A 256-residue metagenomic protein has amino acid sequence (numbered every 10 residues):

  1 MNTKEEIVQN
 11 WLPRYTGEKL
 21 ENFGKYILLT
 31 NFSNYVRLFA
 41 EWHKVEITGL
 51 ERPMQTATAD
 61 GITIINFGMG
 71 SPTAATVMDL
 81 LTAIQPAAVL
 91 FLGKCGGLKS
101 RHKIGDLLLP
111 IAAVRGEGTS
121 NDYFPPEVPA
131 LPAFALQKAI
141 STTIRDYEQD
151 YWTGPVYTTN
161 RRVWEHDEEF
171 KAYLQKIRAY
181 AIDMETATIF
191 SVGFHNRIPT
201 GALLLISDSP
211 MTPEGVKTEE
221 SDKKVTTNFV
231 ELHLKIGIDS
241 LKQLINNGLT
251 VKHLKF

Functional and structural regions predicted by a protein language model:
M1-K138: Metabolite-binding pocket within alpha/beta catalytic cores that recognizes anionic/polar moieties
I47-L50, Q149-G154, L244-F256: Flexible, glycine/charged-enriched surface loops at secondary-structure junctions
A87-A88, Y180, P199: Short acidic/polar active-site loop segments enriched in Thr and Asp
E127-I177: Active-site rim beta-loop-alpha module in soluble metabolic enzymes
A139-Y147, V192, I236-L244: Generic non-transmembrane alpha-helical segments
A187-V225: Zn-dependent metallopeptidase/amidohydrolase metal-coordination segment
T212-F256: His/Asp/Glu-rich mid-to-C-terminal helical/loop segments that flank catalytic regions of hydrolases
